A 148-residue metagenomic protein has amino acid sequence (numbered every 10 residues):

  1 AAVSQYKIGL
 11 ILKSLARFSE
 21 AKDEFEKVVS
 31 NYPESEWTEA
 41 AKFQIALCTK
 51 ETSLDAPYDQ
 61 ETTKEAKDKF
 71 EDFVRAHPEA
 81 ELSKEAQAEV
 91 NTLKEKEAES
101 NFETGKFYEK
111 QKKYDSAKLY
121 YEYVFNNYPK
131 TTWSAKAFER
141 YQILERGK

Functional and structural regions predicted by a protein language model:
A1-K148: Acidic, polar-rich low-complexity tracts and alpha-helical solenoid repeat scaffolds
